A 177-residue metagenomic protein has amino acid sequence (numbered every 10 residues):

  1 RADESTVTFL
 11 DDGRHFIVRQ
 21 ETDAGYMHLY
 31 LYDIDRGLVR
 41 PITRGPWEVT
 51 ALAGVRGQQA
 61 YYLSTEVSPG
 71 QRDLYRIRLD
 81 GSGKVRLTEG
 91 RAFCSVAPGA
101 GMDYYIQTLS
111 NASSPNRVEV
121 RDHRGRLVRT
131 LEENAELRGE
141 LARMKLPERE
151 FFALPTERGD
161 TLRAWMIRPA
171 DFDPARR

Functional and structural regions predicted by a protein language model:
R1-R36: Beta-propeller domains
R1-V7, R19, T50-V55, L63 (+2 more regions): Non-catalytic accessory segments flanking enzyme active sites
D33-G37, R78-S82, H123-R124: Short loop/turn segments that connect beta-strands within beta-propeller blades
L38-T43, G83-T88: A short beta-strand motif characteristic of beta-propeller blades
